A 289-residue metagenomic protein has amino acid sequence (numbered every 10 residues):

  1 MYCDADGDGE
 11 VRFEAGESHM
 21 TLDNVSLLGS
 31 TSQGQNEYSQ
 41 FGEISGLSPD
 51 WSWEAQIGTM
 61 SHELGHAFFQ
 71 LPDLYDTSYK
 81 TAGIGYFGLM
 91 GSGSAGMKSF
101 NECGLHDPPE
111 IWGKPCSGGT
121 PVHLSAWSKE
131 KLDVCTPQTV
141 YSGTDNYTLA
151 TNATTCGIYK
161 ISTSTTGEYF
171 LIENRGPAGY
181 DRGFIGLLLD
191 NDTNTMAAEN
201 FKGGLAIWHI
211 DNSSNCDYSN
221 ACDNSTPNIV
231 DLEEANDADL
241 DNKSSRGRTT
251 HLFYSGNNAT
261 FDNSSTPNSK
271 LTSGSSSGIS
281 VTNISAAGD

Functional and structural regions predicted by a protein language model:
M1-L187: Extracellular hydrolytic enzyme modules, especially secreted metalloproteases of the metzincin/thermolysin-like class
T144-D289: Extracellular low-complexity, Gly/Ser/Thr-rich intrinsically disordered linkers and protease-sensitive activation/hinge
